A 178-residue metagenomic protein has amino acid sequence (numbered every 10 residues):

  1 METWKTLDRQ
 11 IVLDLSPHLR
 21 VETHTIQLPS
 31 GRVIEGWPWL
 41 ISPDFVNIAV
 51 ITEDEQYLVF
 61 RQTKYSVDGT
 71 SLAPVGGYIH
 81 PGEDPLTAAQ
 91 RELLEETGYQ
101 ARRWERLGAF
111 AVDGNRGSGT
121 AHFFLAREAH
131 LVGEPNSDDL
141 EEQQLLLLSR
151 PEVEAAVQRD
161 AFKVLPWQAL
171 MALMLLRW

Functional and structural regions predicted by a protein language model:
E2-T6, R32, T70, P81 (+2 more regions): Nudix hydrolase/Nudix homology domain
E2-W4, W37, S42, N47-R91 (+1 more regions): Conserved Nudix-box catalytic region and its N-terminal flanking loop in Nudix hydrolases and closely related
T6, Q100-L107: A short coil-to-beta-strand element that immediately follows conserved catalytic motifs
Q10-V12, A109-D113: Short, solvent-exposed loop/turn elements at beta->coil junctions and helix N-caps that rim active or binding pockets
I11-N47, E53: Acidic, metal-coordinating catalytic segment for phosphate/diphosphate chemistry, firing primarily on the Nudix
E22-S30, D113-G133: Active-site-adjacent beta-strand/loop module that shapes the phosphate/pyrophosphate-binding cleft
A73, F123, L147: Short aromatic/basic micro-patch
G82-T87, E96-R103: Beta-rich strand-turn-strand
